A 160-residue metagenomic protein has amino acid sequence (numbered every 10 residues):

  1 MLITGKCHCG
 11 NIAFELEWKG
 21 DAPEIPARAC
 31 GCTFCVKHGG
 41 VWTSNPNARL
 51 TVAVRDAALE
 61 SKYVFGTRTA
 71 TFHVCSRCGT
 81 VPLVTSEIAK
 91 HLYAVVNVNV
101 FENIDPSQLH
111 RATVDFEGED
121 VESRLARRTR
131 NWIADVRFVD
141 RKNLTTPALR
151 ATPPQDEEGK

Functional and structural regions predicted by a protein language model:
M1-K6, N11-T145: A short Gly-Trp-Pro
V139-K160: Intrinsic disorder/low-complexity segments
